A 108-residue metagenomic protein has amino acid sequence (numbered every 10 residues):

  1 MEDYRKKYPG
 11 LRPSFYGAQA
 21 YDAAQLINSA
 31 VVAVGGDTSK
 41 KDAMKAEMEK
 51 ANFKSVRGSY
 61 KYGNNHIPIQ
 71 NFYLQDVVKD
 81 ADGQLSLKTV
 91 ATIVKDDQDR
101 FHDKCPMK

Functional and structural regions predicted by a protein language model:
M1-K108: Extracytosolic ligand-binding ectodomains
